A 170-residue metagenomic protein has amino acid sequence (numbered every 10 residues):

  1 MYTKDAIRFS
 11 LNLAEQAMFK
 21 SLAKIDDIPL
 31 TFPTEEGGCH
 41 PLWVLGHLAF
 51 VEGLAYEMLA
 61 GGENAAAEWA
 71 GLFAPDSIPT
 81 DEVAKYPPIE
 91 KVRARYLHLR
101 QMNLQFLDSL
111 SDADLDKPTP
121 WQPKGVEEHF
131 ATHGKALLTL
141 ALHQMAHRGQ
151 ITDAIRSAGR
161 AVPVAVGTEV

Functional and structural regions predicted by a protein language model:
M1-D5: N-terminal export signals and maturation junctions of secreted/periplasmic proteins
R8-N12, F19, D27-S77, P120-V170: Short, contiguous alpha-helical
F9-Q16, S109-L115: An acidic intrinsically disordered interaction segment
L11, E15-M18, L22, Y96 (+1 more regions): Hydrophobic alpha-helical core bundles mediating ligand binding, dimerization, or RNAP-core interactions
K24, H47-F50, H98, S109: Residues within well-ordered alpha-helical secondary structure of globular protein domains
I78-P120, K135-M145: Acidic/histidine-rich alpha-helical segments that form the ligand environment of transition-metal centers
